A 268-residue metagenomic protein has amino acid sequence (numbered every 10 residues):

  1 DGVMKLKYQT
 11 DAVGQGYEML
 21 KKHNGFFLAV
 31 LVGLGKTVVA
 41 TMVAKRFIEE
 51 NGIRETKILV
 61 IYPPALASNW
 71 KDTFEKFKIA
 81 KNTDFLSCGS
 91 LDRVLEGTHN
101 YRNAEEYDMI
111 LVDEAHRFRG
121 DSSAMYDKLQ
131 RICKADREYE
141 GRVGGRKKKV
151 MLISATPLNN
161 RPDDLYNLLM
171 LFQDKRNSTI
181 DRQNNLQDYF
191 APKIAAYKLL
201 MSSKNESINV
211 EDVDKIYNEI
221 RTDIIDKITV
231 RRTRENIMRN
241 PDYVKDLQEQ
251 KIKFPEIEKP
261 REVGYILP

Functional and structural regions predicted by a protein language model:
D1-L31, V38-E50, R54-E55, S123-Q130: ATP-dependent helicase/translocase motor core
M19, R46-E50, T73, A135 (+1 more regions): Active-site catalytic microenvironments for nucleophilic, acid-base chemistry
L34-G35, F118-D121, N159-R161: Catalytic P-loop NTPase motifs of RecA-like helicase/translocase cores
V38-M42, R54-E75, N159-D163: Conserved Walker A/P-loop ATP-binding site and its immediately adjacent core in helicase/helicase-like ATPase domains
T41, N160-F172, I225: PAPS/PAP-binding and catalytic site of the sulfotransferase fold
A44-R46, K76-K78, R102, Y126-R131 (+1 more regions): Glycine-rich, phosphate-binding/catalytic loops in enzymes
A65-D84, F172-R176: Conserved helix-turn-beta segment of the N-terminal RecA-like "Helicase ATP-binding" lobe in SF1/SF2 helicases
F85-M109, E114-F118, S122-K148, L152-A155 (+1 more regions): Inter-lobe coupling linker of SF2 helicases/translocases
